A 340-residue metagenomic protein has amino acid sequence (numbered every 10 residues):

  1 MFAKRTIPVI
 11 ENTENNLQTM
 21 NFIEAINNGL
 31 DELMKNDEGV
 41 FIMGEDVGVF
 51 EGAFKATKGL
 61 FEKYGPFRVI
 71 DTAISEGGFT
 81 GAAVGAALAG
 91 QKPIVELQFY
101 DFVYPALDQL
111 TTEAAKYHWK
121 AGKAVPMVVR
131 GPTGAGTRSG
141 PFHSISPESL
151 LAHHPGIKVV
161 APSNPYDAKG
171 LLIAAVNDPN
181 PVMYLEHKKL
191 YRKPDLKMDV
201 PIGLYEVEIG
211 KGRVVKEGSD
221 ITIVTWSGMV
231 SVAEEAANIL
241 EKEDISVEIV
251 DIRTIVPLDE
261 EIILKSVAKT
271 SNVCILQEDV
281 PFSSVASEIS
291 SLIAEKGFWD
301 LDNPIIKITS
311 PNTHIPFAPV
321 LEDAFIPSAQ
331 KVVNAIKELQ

Functional and structural regions predicted by a protein language model:
F2-L185, K189-L190, D323-A324: Thiamine diphosphate
V47, F54-K63, E76, G122-P126 (+2 more regions): Thiamine diphosphate
